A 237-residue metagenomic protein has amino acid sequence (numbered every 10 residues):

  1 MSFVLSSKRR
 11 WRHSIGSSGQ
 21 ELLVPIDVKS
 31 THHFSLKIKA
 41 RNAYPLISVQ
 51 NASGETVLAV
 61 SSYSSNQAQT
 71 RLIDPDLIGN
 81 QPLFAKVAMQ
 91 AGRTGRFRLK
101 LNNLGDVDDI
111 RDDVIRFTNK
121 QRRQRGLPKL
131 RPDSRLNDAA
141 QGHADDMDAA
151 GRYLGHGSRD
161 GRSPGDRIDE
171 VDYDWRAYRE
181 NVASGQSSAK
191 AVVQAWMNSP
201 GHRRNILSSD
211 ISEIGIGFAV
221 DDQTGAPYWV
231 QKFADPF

Functional and structural regions predicted by a protein language model:
M1-I15: Glycan-recognition and processing domains
V4, A88-F237: Functional surface patches built around histidine and acidic residues
W11, V49, S64, L72 (+3 more regions): Intrinsically disordered, low-complexity peptide-like regions
S14-L72, D76-P82, K86-T94: Acidic, Ser/Thr/Pro-rich low-complexity intrinsically disordered segments
